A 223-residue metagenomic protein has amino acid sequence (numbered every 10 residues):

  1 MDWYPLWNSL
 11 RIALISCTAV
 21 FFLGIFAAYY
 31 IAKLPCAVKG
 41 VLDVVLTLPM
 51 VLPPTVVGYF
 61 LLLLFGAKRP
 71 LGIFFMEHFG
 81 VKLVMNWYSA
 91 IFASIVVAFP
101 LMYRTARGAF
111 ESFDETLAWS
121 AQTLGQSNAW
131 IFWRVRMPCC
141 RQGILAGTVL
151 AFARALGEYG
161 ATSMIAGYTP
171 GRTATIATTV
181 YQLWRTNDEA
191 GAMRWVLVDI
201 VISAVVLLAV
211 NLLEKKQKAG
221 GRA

Functional and structural regions predicted by a protein language model:
M1-T18, Y30-P35, K39, F75-G80 (+1 more regions): Periplasmic/extracellular loop-to-transmembrane helix junction in inner-membrane transport proteins
M1-Y4, M164-A204, L208: Interhelical loop and adjacent transmembrane-helix boundary motif in polytopic membrane transport permeases
I15-L46, Y59-L61, A109-L117, N128-F132 (+2 more regions): Transmembrane-helix boundary motif in ABC transporter permease subunits
T18, Y103-A106, F110, D114 (+1 more regions): Transmembrane alpha-helices
V38, P100, R107-A118, Q122-T123 (+3 more regions): C-terminal transmembrane helix and the adjacent membrane-cytosol boundary/short C-terminal tail of inner/organellar
L52-G58: Transmembrane alpha-helices and adjacent helix-loop boundaries
G58-I95, A166-T169: Membrane-interfacial helix termini and adjacent extracytoplasmic/periplasmic loops of multi-pass transporters
G66-A67, I144-Q182: Non-cytoplasmic
